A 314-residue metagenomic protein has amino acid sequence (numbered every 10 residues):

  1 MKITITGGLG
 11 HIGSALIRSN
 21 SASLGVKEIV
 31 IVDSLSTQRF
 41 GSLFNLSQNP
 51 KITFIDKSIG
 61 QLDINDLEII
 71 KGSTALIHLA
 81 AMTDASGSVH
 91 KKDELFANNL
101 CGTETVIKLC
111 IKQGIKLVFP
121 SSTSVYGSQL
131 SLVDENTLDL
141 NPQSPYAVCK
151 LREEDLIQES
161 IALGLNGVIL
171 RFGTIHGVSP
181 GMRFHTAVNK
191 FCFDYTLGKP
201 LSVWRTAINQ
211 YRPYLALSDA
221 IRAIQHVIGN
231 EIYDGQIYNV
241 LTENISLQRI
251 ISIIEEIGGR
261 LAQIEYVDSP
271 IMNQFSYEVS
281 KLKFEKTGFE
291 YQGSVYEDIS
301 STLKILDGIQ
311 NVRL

Functional and structural regions predicted by a protein language model:
M1-A75: N-terminal Rossmann/SDR dinucleotide-binding element
V26, K112-K116: A short helix->loop->beta-strand "cap" motif at the edges of active sites that frequently abuts
V26, L151, H176-K190, L217-S218 (+1 more regions): Glycine/proline-rich active-site loop of Rossmann-fold NAD(P)-dependent oxidoreductases
I59-N98: NAD(P)H-binding glycine-rich loop region in Rossmannoid oxidoreductase-like domains and their noncatalytic homologs
G87-S88, G167-V168, F172-G181, K190-L215: A conserved pocket-lining segment of Rossmann-fold NAD(P)-dependent short-chain dehydrogenase/reductase
H90-D93, A97-T105, V125, L130-I169 (+2 more regions): Catalytic helix-loop patch of NAD(P)-dependent Rossmann-fold dehydrogenases
K199, W204-L314: C-terminal substrate-binding subdomain of Rossmann-fold SDR/epimerase-dehydratase oxidoreductases
